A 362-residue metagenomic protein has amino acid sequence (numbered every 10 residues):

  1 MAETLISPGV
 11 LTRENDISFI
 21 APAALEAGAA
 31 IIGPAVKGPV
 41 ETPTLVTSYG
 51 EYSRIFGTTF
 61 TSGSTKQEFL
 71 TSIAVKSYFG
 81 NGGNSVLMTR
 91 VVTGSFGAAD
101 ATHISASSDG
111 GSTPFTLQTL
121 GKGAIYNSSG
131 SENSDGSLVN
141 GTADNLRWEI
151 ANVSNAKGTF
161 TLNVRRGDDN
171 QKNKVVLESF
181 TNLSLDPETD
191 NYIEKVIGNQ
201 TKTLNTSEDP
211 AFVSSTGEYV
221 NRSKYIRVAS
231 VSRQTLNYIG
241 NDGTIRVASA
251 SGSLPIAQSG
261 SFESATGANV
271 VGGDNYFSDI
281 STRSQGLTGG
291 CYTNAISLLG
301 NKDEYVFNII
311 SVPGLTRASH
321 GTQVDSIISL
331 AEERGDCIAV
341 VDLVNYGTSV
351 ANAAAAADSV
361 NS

Functional and structural regions predicted by a protein language model:
M1-S362: Subunit-assembly interface segments of extracellular/virion macromolecular structures
